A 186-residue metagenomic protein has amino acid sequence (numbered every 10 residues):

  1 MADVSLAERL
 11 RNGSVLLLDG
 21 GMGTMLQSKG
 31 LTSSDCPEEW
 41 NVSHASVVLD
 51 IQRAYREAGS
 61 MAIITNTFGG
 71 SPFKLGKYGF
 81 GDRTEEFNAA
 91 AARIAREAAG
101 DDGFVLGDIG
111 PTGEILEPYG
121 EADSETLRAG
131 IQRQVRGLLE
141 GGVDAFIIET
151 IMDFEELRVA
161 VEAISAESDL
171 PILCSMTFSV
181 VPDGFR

Functional and structural regions predicted by a protein language model:
M1-R186: Domain-level signal for soluble alpha/beta catalytic cores
